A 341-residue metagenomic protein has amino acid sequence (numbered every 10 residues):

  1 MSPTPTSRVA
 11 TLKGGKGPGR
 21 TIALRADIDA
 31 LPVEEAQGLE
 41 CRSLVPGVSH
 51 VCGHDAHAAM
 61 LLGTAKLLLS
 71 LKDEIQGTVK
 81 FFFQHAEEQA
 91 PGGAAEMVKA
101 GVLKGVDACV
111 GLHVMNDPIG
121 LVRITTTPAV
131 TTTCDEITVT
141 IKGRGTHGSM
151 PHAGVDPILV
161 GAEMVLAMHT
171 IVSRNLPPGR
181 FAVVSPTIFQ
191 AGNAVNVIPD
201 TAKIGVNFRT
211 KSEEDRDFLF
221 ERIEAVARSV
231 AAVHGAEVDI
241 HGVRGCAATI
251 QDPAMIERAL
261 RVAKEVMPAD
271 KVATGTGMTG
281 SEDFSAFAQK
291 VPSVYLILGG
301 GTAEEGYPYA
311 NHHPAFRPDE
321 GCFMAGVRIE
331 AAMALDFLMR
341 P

Functional and structural regions predicted by a protein language model:
M1-P18: A non-catalytic alpha/beta surface segment that caps or lines the substrate-entry region of metallo-dependent hydrolase
M1-T4, H50-A56, G277: Active-site nucleophile and cofactor-binding loops and adjacent substrate-binding regions of central metabolic enzymes
A10, L24, H54, F81 (+7 more regions): Divalent metal-coordination and catalytic microenvironments
L12, I141-G143, F208: Hydrophobic beta-strand positions in extracellular immunoglobulin-like domains
R20-A23, T78: Residues that mark the start of a beta-strand
A23-R25, I137-V139, Y295-G300: Non-cysteine beta-strand/loop elements that form the S-adenosyl-L-methionine
L31-S49, D55-A56, L61-L62, L68 (+2 more regions): Histidine/acidic-residue-rich, glycine-tolerant segments that coordinate divalent metal ions
L159-P341: Metal-dependent amide/peptide-bond hydrolase catalytic core, centered on the "pita-bread" metallohydrolase fold
